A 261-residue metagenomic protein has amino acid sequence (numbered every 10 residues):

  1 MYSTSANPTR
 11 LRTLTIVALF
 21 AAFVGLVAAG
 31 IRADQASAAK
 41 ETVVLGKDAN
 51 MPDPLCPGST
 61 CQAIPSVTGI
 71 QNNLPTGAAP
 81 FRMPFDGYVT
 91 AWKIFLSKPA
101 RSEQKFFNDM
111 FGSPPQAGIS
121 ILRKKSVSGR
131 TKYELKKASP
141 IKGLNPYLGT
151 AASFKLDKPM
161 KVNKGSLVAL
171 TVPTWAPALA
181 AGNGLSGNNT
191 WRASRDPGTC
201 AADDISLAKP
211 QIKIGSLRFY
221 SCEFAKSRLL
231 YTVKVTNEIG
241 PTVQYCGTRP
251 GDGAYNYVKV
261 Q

Functional and structural regions predicted by a protein language model:
M1-R12: N-terminal secretory signal peptides that target proteins for export/translocation
V17-A28: Bacterial N-terminal signal peptides
A29, A33-A38: Boundary at the C-terminal end of the N-terminal hydrophobic targeting segment
A39-C61, F111-K213: Aromatic- and Gly/Pro-enriched, solvent-exposed loop/edge beta-strand patches characteristic of beta-rich domains
A39-K40, Q71-K155, G247, A254 (+1 more regions): Surface-exposed turn/loop modules enriched in turn-prone residues
E41-L45, A202-Q261: Activation corresponds to long, low-complexity, non-globular regions
M51-A78: N-terminal targeting signals for Sec/Tat export/insertion, comprising classic cleavable signal peptides
P84-D86, S97, K155-D157, N163 (+5 more regions): A structural detector for beta-sheet-dominated domains
